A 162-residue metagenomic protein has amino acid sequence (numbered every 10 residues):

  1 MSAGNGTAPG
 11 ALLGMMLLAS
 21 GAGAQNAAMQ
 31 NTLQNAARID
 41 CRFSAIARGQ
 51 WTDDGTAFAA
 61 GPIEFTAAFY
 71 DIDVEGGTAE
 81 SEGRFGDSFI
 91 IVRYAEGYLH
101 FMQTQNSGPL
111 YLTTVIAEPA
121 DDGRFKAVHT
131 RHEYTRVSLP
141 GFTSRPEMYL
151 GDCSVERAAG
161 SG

Functional and structural regions predicted by a protein language model:
M1-A11: Bacterial N-terminal signal peptides that target proteins for export
G10-A19: Bacterial N-terminal signal peptides
A22-A24: Boundary at the C-terminal end of the N-terminal hydrophobic targeting segment
N35-E80, P109-T114: Short, solvent-exposed loop/hinge segments that bridge or flank secondary-structure elements
A67-F69, L112-A120, L150-S154: Hydrophobic/aromatic beta-strand elements that line small-molecule binding cavities or substrate pockets in beta-rich
V74-L112: Contiguous, well-ordered beta-strand patches that form the walls/edges of small beta-barrel/beta-sandwich domains
E96-F142: Surface-exposed, polar helix/loop patches in the mature regions of secreted/periplasmic/lumenal proteins that form
T135-G162: Edge beta-strand at a domain terminus
